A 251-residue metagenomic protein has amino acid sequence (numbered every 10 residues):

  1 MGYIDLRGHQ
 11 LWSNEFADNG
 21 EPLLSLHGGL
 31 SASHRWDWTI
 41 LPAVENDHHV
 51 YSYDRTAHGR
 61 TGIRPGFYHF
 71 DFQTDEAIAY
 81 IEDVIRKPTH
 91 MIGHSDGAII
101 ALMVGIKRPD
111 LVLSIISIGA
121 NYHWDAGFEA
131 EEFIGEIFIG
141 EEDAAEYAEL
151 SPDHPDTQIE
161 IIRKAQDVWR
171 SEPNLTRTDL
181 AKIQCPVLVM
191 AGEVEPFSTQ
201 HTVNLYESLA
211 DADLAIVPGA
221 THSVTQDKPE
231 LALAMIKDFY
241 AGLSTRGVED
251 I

Functional and structural regions predicted by a protein language model:
R7-G62: Conserved HGGG/HGGXW glycine-rich cap/lid loop of the alpha/beta-hydrolase fold
H27, G93-S95: Conserved alpha/beta-hydrolase "nucleophile elbow" surrounding the catalytic nucleophile
Y51-I92: Active-site loop/oxyanion-hole signature of alpha/beta-hydrolase fold enzymes
I99-K107, L111-A145: Flexible "cap/lid" loop of the alpha/beta hydrolase fold
R163-D179, E193: Active-site nucleophile elbow and catalytic-triad environment of alpha/beta-hydrolase enzymes
I183, V189-A191: Short beta-strand/loop motif that positions the catalytic acidic residue of the alpha/beta-hydrolase fold
P196-H201: Conserved alpha/beta-hydrolase "acid-adjacent" motif
P218-I251: Catalytic active-site module of serine/aspartate enzymes centered on a nucleophile-bearing elbow/loop
